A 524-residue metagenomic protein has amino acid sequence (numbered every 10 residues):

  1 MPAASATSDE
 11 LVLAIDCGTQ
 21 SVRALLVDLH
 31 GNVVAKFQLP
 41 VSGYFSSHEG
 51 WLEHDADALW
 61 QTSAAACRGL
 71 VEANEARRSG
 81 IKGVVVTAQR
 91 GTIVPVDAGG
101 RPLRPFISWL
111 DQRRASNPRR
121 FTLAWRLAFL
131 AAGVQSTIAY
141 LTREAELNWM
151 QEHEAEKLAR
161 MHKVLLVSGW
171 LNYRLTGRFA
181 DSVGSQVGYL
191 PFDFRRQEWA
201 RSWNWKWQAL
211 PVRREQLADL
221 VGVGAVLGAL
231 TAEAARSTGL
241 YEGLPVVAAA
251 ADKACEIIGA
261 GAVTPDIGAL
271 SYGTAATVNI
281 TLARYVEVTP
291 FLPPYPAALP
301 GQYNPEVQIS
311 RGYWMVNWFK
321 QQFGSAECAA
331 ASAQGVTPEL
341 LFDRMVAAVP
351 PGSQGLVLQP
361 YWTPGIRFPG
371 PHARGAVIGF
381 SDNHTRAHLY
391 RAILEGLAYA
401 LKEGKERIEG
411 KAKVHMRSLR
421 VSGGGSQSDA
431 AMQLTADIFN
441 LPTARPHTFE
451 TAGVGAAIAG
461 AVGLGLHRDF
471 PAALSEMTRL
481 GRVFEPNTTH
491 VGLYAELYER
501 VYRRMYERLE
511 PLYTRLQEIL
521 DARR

Functional and structural regions predicted by a protein language model:
M1-D9, T231-L240, A250-I267: Conserved phosphate-binding catalytic cores of ATP/NTP-utilizing and phosphoryl-transfer enzymes
M1-L39, F45, K82-R120, A155-E156 (+3 more regions): Glycine/Thr-rich phosphate-binding loops that ligate phosphate moieties of nucleotide and other phosphorylated ligands
C17-T19, L130-A251, V316, Q321 (+3 more regions): Gly/Ser/Thr-rich active-site cleft segment
G31, H54, K82-A88, I107-L110 (+9 more regions): Active-site nucleophile and cofactor-binding loops and adjacent substrate-binding regions of central metabolic enzymes
F37-R77: N-terminal phosphate-binding loop and adjacent alpha-helix
A58-L59, L123-A139, G239, D266-A269 (+1 more regions): A polyampholytic, Gly/Pro-enriched intrinsically disordered region
A65-K82, E154-L158, W203-R213, R236-T238 (+1 more regions): Phosphate/pyrophosphate-binding loops at sites that engage ATP/ADP/AMP, CoA/4′-phosphopantetheine, polyphosphate
V247-A298: Acidic, glycine-rich loop-and-beta core segments that form the ion-binding/anion-interacting portion of active sites
